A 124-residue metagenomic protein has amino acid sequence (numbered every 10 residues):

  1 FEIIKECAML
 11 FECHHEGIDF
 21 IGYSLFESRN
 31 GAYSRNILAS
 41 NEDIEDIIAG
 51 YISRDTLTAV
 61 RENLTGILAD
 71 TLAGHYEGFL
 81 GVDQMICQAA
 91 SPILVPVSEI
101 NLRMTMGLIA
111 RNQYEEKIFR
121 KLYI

Functional and structural regions predicted by a protein language model:
F1-R35, G81, M85-V97: Phosphate-binding site of ATP-dependent enzymes
C13-G17, A39-I44, Y114-F119: Short, low-complexity, polar/charged sequence segments that are solvent-exposed and flexible
H14, S28, A49-S53, A69-L72 (+2 more regions): Hydrophobic/aromatic-lined pockets within catalytic cores
F20-I21, S34-R35, E45-I48, G107-I109 (+1 more regions): Glycine-rich loops and low-complexity Gly/Arg-rich segments that provide flexible linkers or classic glycine-based
G22-Y23, R35-L38, G78, M106-G107 (+1 more regions): Glycine-centered flexibility motif
Y33-P92: A long amphipathic alpha-helix within ATP-dependent nucleotide-binding catalytic cores
R61-L64, T71, R103-I124: Active-site "cap" helix and flanking loop/linker of ATP-utilizing ligase/carboxylase catalytic domains
